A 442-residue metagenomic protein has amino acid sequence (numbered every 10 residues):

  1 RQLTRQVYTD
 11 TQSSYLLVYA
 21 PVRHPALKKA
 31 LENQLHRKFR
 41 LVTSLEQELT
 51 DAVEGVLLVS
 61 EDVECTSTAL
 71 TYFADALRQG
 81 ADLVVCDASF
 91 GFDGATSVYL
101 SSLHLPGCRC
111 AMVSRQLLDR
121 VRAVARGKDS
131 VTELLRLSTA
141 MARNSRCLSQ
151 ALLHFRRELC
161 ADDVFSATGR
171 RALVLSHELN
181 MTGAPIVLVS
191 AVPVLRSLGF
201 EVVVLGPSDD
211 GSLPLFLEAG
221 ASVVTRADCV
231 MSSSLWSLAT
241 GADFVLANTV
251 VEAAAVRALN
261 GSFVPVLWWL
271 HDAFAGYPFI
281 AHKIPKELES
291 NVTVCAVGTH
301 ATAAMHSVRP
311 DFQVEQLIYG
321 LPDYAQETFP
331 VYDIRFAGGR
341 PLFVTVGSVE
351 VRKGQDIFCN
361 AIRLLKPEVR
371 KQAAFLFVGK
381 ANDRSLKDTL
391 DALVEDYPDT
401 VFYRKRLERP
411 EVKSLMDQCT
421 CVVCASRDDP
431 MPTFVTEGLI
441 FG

Functional and structural regions predicted by a protein language model:
S44-L45, A227-S233, V401-L415: Conserved active-site histidine-acidic residue motif and adjacent donor-binding/catalytic loop of glycosyltransferases
T68-S97: Conserved donor NDP-sugar-binding/catalytic core segment of glycosyltransferases
P185-S190, E350-L364: A conserved mid-protein helix/loop that constitutes part of the nucleotide-sugar donor-binding site
V204-D210, A374-D388: Glycosyltransferase donor-sugar binding loop
S222, K387-P410: Nucleotide-activated donor-binding/catalytic signature segment of Leloir-type glycosyltransferases, i.e., the conserved
L238-A239, S414-C419: Short alpha-helical donor nucleotide-sugar binding micro-motif in glycosyltransferases
P278, S290-V314, L321-A325: A short, active-site helix/loop in glycosyltransferases that binds the activated sugar's phosphate group
R427: Aromatic "clamp/platform" in nucleotide-sugar-dependent glycosyltransferases that forms part of the donor/acceptor
